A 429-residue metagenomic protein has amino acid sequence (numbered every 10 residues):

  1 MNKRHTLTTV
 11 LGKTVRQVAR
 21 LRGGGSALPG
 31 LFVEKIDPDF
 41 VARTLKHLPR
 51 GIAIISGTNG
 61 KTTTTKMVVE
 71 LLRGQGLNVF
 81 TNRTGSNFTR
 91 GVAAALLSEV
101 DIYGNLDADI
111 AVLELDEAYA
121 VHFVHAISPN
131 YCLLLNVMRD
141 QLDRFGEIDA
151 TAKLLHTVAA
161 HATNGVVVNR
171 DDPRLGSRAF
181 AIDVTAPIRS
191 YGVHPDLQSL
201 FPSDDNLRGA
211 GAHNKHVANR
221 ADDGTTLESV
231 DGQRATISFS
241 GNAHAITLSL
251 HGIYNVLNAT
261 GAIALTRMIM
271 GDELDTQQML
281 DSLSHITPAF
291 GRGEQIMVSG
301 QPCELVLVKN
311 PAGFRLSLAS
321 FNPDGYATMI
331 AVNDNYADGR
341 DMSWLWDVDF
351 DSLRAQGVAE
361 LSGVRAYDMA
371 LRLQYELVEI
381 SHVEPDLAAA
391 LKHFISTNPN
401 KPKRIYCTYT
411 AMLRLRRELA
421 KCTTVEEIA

Functional and structural regions predicted by a protein language model:
M1-A19, G23-S26, A160, A186 (+2 more regions): ATP-dependent carboxylate-amine ligase
K3-P187: Phosphate-binding loop of NTP-binding sites
R50, L134, M138-Q301: Acidic, Mg2+-coordinating active-site environments of NTP-dependent enzymes
T65-E70, I263, A370, R416: A generic structural signal for short, well-ordered alpha-helical segments in conserved domains
V68, L72, V92-L96, A259-I269 (+1 more regions): Buried hydrophobic packing segments
T84-N87, N136-D140, V193-D196, N333-N335 (+2 more regions): Short, acidic/turn-prone active-site loops that include or flank metal/cofactor- and phosphate-binding residues
L113, C132-L134, V168, S190 (+3 more regions): Structural beta-sheet core signal
E117-Y119, R170-R174, V193, V364-Y367 (+1 more regions): Short, polar loop motifs at secondary-structure junctions
